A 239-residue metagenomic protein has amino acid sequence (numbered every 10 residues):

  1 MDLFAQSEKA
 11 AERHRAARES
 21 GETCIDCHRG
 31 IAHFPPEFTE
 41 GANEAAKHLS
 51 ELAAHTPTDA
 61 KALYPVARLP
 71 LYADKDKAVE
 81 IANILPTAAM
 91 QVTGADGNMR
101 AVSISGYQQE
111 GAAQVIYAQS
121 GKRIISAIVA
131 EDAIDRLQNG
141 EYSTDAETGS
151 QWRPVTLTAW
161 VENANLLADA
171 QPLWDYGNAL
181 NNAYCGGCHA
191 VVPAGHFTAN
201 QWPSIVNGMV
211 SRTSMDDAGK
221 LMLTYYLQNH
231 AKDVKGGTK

Functional and structural regions predicted by a protein language model:
M1-E51, Y142-K239: Sequence context surrounding c-type heme c attachment/ligation sites in exported
D2-K9, H48, T93-D96, A113-Y117 (+1 more regions): Acidic/histidine-enriched, beta-strand-rich ligand/metal-binding domains
R15, E80-I81: Short consensus segments that form the blades of beta-propeller domains, in both extracellular/periplasmic
G21, G97-M99: Short alpha-helical patches at coil-to-helix transitions and adjacent helical residues in well-structured domains
C27, A88-A95: Beta-strand cores of secreted/periplasmic/IMS beta-sandwich domains, seen most often in copper-related folds
E37-D76, A82-L85, A95-D96, R123-L167: SH3-family beta-barrel domains
T87-M90, M99-Y107: SH3/SH3-like beta-barrel fold
V102-G121: Short, compositionally biased
